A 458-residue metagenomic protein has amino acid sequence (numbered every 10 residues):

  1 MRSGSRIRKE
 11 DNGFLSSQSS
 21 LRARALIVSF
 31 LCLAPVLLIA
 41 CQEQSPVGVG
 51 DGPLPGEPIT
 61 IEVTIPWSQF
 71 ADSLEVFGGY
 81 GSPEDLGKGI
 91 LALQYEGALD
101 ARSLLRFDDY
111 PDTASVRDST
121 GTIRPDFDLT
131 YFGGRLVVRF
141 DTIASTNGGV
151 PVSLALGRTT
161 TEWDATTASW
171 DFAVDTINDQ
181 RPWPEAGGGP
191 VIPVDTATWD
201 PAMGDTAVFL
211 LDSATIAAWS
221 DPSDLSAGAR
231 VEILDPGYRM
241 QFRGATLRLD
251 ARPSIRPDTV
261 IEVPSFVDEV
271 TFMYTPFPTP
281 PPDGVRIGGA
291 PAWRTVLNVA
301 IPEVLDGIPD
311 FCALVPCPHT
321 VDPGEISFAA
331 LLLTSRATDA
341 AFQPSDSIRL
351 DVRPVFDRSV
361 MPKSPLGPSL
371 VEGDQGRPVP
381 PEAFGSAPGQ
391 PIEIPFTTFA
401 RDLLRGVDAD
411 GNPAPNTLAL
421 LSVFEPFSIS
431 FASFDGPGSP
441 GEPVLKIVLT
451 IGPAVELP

Functional and structural regions predicted by a protein language model:
R2-A25, C41-P458: Secreted, disulfide-rich extracellular signaling modules
I27-L38: Bacterial N-terminal signal peptides
